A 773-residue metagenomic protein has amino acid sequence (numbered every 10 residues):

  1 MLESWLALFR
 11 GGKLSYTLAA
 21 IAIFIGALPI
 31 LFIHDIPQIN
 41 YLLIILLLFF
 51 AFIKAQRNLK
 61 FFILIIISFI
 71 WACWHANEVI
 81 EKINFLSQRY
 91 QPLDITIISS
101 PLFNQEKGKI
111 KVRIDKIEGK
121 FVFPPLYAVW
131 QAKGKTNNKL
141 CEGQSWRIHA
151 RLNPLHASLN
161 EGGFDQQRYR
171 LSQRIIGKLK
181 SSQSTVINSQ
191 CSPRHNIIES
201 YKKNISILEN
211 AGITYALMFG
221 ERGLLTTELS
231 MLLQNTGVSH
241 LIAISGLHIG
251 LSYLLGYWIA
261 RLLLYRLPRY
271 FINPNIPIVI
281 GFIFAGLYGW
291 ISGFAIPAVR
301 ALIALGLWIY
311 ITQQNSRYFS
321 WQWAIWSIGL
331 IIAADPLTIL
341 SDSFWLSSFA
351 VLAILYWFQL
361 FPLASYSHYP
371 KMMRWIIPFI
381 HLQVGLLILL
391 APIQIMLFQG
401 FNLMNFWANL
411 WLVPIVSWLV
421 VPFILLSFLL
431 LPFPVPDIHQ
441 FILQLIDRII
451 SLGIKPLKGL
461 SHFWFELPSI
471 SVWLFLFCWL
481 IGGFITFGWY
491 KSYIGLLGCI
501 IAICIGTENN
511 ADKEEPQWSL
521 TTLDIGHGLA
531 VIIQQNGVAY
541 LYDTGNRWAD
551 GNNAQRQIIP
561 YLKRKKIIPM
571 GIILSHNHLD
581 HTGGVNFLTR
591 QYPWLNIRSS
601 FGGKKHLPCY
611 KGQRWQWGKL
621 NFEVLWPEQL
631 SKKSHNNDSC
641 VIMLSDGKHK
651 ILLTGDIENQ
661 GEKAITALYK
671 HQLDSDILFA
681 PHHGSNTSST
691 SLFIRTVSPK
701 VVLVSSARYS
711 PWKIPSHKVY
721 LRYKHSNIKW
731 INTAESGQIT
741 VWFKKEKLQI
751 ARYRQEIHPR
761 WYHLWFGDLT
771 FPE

Functional and structural regions predicted by a protein language model:
M1-F32, I311-T312, W411, F428-I454: Hydrophobic alpha-helical segments
M1-R89, K178-S181, P193, R300 (+2 more regions): N-terminal leader/targeting segments
L2-F9, F69-H240, N552, R556-P560 (+6 more regions): Membrane-interface helix/helix-cap signal primarily in integral membrane proteins
L2-G12, S172-A304, Y310, W615 (+4 more regions): Aromatic-rich juxtamembrane segments at the membrane interface
L18, I53-I65, L179, L229-F406 (+5 more regions): Hydrophobic alpha-helical transmembrane segments in multi-pass membrane proteins
G26, I95, V186, S343 (+3 more regions): Residue-level signal for inorganic ion chemistry
I95-T96, T136-R151, Y169, A364 (+2 more regions): Non-globular, low-confidence helical/coil segments that flank catalytic cores
Y288-S292, W357-Q359, L386-L403, N409-S461: Membrane-interface helix-loop junctions at the exits of transmembrane helices
